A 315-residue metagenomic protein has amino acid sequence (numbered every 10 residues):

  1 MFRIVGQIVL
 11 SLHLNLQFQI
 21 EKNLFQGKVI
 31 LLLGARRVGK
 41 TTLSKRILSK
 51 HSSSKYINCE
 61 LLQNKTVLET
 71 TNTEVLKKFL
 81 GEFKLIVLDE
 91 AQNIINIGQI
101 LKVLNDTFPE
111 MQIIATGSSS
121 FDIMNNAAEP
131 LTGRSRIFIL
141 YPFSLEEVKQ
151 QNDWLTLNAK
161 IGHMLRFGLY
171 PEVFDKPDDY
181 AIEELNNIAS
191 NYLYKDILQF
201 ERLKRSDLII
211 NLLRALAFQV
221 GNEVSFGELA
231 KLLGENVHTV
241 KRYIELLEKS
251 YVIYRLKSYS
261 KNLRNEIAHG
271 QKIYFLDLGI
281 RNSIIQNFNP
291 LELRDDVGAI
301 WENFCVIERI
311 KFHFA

Functional and structural regions predicted by a protein language model:
R3-L24: Pre-Walker A adenine-sensing motif
L32: Hydrophobic anchor at the beta1->P-loop junction of P-loop NTPases
K40: Conserved lysine of the Walker
L43, I47: Hydrophobic positions on the alpha1 helix immediately C-terminal to the Walker A/P-loop
K55-L85: Short glycine-rich substrate-engagement loop in P-loop NTPases that contacts/grips substrate
G98-F121, A128-P130: Conserved catalytic/switch belt of AAA+ P-loop NTPases
S118-S120, M124-S225: Interdomain motor-coupling "hinge/lid" segment immediately C-terminal to the ATP-binding subdomain of NTP-driven enzymes
D178-A315: Accessory nucleic acid-recognition modules appended to NTPase machines
